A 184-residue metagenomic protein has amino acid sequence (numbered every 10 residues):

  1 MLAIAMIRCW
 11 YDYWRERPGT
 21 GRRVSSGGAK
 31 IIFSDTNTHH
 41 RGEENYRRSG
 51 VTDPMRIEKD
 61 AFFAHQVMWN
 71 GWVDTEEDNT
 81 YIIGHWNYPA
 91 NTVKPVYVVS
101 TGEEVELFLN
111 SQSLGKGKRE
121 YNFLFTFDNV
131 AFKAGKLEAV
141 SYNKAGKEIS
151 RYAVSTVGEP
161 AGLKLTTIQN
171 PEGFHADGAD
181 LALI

Functional and structural regions predicted by a protein language model:
M1-Y121, F125-E148: Extended substrate-binding grooves/exosites of carbohydrate-active enzymes
R15-E16, N170-E172: Short beta-turn/strand-loop junction motif enriched in small, turn-promoting residues
I82-H85, L165-P171: Surface-exposed, proline-enriched loop/turn segments that connect beta strands in immunoglobulin-like
W86-T92, P171-D180: Short, solvent-exposed loop/linker segments at the N-terminal edge of repeated beta-sheet extracellular domains
V98, D177-I184: Beta-strand-rich structural segments
E138, S150-Y152, P171: Non-catalytic terminal accessory/regulatory regions of metabolic enzymes
A145-G158: Edge beta-strands of extracellular beta-sandwich domains
A161-L163: Proline-centered linker/hinge motifs at extracellular inter-domain junctions
